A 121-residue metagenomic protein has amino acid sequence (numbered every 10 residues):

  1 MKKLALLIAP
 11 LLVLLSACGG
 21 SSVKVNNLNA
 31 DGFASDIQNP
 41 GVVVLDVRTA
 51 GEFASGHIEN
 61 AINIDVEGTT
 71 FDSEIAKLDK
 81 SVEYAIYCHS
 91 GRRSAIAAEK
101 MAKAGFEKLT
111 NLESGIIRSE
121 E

Functional and structural regions predicted by a protein language model:
K2-V43, V47-S55: Flexible, polar/low-complexity N-terminal or interdomain linker segments that lie immediately upstream of folded
L4-L15, G19-G20, A98-G115: Thiolate-centered catalytic microenvironments shared by cysteine-dependent enzyme domains
L28, I64, L112: Hydrophobic residues at beta-strand termini and immediately following loops that shape nucleotide-binding pockets
I37-Y84: Positively charged, proline/Ser/Thr-rich regional signature most characteristic of the Rhodanese/CDC25-like
T49-E52, S90-S94, I116-R118: Solvent-exposed loop/turn segments at secondary-structure junctions within structured extracellular/periplasmic domains
Y87: Short, surface-exposed ligand- or partner-binding patches at beta-edge/loop junctions that are enriched in aromatics
E121: Conserved small/polar residues in nucleotide/adenosyl-binding loops
